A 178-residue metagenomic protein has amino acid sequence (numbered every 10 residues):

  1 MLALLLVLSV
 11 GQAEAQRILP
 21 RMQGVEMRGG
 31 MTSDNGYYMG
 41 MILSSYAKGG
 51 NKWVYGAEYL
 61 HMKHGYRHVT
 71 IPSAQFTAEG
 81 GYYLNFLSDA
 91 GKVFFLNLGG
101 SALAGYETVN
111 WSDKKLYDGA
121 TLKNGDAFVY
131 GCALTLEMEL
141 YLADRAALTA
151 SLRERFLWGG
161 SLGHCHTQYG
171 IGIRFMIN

Functional and structural regions predicted by a protein language model:
M1-L8, Y37-G40, K52, R67 (+3 more regions): Residue-level marker of intrinsically disordered, low-complexity segments enriched for small/polar residues
M1-R21: Bacterial Sec-dependent N-terminal signal peptides
V10, D34, G159-S161: A periodicity- and composition-biased signal for non-globular, repetitive helical segments
E14-K63, R67, R174-N178: Short glycine/proline- and aromatic-enriched beta-strand/turn motifs that initiate or cap beta-hairpins
A47, S73-N178: Outer-membrane beta-barrel transmembrane domain signature
V69-I71: Outer-membrane beta-barrel proteins
